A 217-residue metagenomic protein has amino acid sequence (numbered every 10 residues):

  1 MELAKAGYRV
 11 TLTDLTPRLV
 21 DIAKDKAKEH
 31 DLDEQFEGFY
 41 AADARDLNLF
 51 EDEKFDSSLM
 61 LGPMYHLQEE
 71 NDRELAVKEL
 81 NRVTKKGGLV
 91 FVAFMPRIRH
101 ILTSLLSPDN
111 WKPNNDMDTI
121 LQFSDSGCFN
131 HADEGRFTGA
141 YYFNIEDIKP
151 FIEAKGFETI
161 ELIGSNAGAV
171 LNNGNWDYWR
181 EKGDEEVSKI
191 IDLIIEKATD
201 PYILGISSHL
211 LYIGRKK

Functional and structural regions predicted by a protein language model:
M1-L47: Class I SAM-dependent methyltransferase SAM/SAH-binding core
A42, L61-M64, A93: Residues lining the SAM
R45-S58: A short acidic, Gly/Pro-enriched loop at the edge of an enzyme's catalytic core that lines a small-molecule cofactor
D56-N71: A short SAM/SAH-binding and catalytic strip from SAM-dependent methyltransferases
L67, A132-D147: Acceptor-substrate binding/catalytic loop of class I
E74-L89: A short glycine-rich, Lys/Arg-flanked "PGG" loop and its adjoining helix->strand segment in the class I
L89-Q122: Conserved class I S-adenosyl-L-methionine
F151, K155-K217: C-terminal lobe and adjacent flexible extensions of AdoMet/dcAdoMet transferase-like proteins
